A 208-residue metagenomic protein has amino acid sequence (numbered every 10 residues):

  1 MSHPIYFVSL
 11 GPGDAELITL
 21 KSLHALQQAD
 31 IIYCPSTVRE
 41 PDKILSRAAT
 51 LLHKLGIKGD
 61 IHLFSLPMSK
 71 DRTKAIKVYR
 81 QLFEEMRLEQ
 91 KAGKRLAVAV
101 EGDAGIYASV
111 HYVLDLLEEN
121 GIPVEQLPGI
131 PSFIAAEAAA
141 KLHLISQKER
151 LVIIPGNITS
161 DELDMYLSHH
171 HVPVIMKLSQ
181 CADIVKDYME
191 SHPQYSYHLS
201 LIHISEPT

Functional and structural regions predicted by a protein language model:
M1-A15, L20-L23, Q27-P123: Class I S-adenosyl-L-methionine
S2, H24-A25, Q90-K91, H143-Q147 (+2 more regions): Solvent-exposed alpha-helices and their adjacent loops that cap or buttress functional pockets in soluble metabolic
S9, P155, V174-L178: Glycine-rich anion-binding loop/nest that anchors nucleotide
I32-S36, Q126-L127, H198-L201: Short internal beta-strands
R39-P41, P131-I134, A182-D183: Short gly/pro/ser/thr-enriched loop/turn and capping motifs at secondary-structure boundaries
G102-H169: Class I SAM-dependent methyltransferase SAM-binding "motif I" and its flanking Rossmann-like core
M165-H198: Conserved anion/nucleotide-ligand pocket segment
S200-T208: Residue-level detector of conserved catalytic or cofactor/ligand-binding positions in enzyme active sites
